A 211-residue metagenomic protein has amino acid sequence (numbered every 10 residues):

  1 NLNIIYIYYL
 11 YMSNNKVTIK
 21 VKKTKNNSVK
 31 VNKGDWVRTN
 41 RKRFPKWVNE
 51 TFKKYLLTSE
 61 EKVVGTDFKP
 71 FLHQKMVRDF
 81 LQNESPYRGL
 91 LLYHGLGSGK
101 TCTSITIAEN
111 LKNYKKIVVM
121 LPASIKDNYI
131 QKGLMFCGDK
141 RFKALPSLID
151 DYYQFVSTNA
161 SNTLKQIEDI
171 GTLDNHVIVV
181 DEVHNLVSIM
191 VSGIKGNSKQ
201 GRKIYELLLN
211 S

Functional and structural regions predicted by a protein language model:
N1-Y11: Short, Lys/Arg-enriched N-terminal segments with co-localized hydrophobic residues within the first ~10-30 amino acids
N15-K16, K20-L90, L96-L209: SF2 helicase/translocase NTPase motor core, specifically the RecA-like lobe 1 inter-motif segment between Walker
